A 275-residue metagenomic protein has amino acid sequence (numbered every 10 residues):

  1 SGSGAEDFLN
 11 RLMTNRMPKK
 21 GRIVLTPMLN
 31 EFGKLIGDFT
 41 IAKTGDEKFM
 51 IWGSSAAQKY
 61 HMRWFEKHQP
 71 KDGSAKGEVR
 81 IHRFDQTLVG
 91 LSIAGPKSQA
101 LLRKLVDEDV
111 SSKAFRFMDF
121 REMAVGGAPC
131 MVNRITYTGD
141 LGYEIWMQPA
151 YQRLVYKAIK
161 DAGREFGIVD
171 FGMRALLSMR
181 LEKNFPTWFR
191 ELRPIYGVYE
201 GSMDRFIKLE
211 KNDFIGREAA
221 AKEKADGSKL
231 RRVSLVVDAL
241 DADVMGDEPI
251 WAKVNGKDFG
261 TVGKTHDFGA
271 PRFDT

Functional and structural regions predicted by a protein language model:
S1, N30, M50-S54: Short secondary-structure transition/capping motifs
S3-G37, K97-A128: Internal amphipathic helical hairpin motif
K43-T275: Conserved, structured C-terminal
